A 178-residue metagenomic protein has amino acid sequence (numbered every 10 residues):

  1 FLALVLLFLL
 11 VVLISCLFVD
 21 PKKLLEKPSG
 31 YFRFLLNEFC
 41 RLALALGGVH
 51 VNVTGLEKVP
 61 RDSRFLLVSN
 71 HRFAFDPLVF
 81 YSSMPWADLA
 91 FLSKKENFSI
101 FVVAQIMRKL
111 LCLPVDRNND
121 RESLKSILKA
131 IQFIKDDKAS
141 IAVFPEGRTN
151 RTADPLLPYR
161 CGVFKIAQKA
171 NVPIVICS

Functional and structural regions predicted by a protein language model:
F1-F65: Membrane-anchoring hydrophobic helices of lipid-metabolizing enzymes
L46, H50-S178: Soluble catalytic domains of membrane acyltransferases
